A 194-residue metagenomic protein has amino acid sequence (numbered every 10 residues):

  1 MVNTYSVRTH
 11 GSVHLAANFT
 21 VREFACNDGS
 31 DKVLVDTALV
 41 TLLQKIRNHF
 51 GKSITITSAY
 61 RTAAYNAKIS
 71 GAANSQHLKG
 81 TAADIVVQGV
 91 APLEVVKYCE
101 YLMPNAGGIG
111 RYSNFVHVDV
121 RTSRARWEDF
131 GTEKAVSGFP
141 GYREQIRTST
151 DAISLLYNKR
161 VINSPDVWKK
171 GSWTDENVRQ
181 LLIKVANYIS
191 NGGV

Functional and structural regions predicted by a protein language model:
M1-R47, S113, T122: Extracytoplasmic cell-surface/polysaccharide-interacting catalytic and binding patches
S30-V40, G89-V90, R143-R147, S172 (+1 more regions): Soluble non-cytosolic domains of exported or imported proteins
T41-Q44, N48, L93, K97 (+2 more regions): Solvent-exposed, polar/charged alpha-helical surfaces in well-ordered, non-transmembrane soluble domains, broadly
Q44-S70: Extended, low-complexity, intrinsically disordered C-terminal regulatory tails of eukaryotic serine/threonine kinases
N48-G51, V90, E100, P104 (+2 more regions): Sec-exported extracytoplasmic/periplasmic mature domains
R61-Y65, V90-P92, D166-G171: Short, charged/polar surface micro-motifs in flexible loops or helix N-caps
N74-A83, V87-E144: Catalytic cores and adjacent binding grooves of peptidoglycan-active enzymes
P140-V194: Short, solvent-exposed alpha-helical surface patches in non-cytosolic proteins
